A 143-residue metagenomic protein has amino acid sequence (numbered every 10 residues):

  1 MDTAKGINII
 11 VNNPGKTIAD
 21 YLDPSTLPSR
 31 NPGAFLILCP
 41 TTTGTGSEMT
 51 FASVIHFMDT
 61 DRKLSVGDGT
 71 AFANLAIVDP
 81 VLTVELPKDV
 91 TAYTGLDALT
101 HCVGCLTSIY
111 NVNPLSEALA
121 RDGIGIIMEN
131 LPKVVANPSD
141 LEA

Functional and structural regions predicted by a protein language model:
M1-V78: Glycine/threonine-rich beta-strand-loop-alpha-helix active-site module that forms ligand/phosphate-binding
A52-A143: Carboxylate- and glycine-rich phosphate/diphosphate-binding segment that chelates Mg2+/Mn2+
